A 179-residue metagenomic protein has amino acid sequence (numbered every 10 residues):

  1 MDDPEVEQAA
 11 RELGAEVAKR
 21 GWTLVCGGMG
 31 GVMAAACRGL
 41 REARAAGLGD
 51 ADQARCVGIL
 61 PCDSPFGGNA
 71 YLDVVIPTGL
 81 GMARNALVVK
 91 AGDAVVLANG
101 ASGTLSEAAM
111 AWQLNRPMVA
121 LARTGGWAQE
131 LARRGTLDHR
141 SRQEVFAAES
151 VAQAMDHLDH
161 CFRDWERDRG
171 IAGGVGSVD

Functional and structural regions predicted by a protein language model:
D2-R20: Glycine-rich phosphate/diphosphate-binding loop of Rossmann-like nucleotide-binding domains
Q8, G14-A15, G30-A109, R123-T124: Acidic/glycine-enriched connector segments
T23-G30: A short beta-strand-loop structural module common to alpha/beta enzyme folds
E42-A51, R134-R140, F162-R169: Alpha-helix termini
C62-V75, V119-F146, R169, V175-D179: Amphipathic, Lys/Arg-enriched alpha-helical "gate/interface" segment within cytosolic domains that mediates
K90, A94-V95, S141-D179: A charged, well-structured terminal subsegment
A94-V96, N115-M118: Structural loop-to-beta junction motif characteristic of Rossmann-like glycosyltransferase folds
